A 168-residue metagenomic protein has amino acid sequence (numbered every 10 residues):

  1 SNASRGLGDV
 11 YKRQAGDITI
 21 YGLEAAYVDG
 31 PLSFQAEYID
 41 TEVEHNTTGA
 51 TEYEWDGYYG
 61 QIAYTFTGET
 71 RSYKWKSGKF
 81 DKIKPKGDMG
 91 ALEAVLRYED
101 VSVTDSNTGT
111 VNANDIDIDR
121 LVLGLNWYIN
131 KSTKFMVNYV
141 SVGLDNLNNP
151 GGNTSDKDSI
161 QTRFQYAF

Functional and structural regions predicted by a protein language model:
S1-Y11: Single conserved hydrophobic/aromatic residue that forms the stacking wall/gate of nucleotide- or nucleobase-binding
D17-Y21, V28, E44, Y53-Y58 (+3 more regions): Residues that define the transmembrane beta-barrel architecture of outer-membrane proteins
L23, F34-A36, G60, L92-A94 (+3 more regions): Transmembrane beta-strands of outer-membrane beta-barrel proteins
L32-F34, E69-S72, W127, K131-V137: Repeated loop/turn-to-beta-strand initiation elements of outer-membrane beta-barrel proteins
S33, E42-T48, G68-S72, D100-T108 (+1 more regions): Gram-negative outer-membrane beta-barrel proteins
A36-D40, Y64, A94-D100, V137-S141: Transmembrane beta-barrel strands of outer-membrane/channel proteins
G60-F66, S155-F168: Outer-membrane beta-barrel "beta-signal"
E69-L92, S132: Short loop/turn motifs that connect adjacent beta-strands in outer-membrane beta-barrel proteins
